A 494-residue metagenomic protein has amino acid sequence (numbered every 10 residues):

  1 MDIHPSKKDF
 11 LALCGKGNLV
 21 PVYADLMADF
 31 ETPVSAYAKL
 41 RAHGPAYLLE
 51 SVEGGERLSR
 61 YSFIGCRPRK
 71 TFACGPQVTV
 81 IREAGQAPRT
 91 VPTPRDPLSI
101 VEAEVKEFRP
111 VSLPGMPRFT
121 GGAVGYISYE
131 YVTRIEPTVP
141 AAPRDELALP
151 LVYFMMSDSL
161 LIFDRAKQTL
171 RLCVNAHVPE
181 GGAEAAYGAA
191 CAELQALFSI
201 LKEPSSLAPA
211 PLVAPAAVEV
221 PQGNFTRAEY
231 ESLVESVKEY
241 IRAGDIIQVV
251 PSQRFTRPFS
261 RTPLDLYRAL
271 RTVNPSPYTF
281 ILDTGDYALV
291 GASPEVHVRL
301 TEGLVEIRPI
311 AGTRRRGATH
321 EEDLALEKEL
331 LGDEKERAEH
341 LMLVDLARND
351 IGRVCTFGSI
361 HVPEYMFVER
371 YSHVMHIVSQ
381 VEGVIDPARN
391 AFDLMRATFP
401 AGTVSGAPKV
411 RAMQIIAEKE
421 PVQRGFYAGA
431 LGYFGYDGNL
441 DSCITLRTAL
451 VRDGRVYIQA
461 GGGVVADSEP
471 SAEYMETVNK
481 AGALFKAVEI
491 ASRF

Functional and structural regions predicted by a protein language model:
M1-F494: Extended alpha-helical targeting/anchoring segments, especially N-terminal organellar/secretory targeting helices
